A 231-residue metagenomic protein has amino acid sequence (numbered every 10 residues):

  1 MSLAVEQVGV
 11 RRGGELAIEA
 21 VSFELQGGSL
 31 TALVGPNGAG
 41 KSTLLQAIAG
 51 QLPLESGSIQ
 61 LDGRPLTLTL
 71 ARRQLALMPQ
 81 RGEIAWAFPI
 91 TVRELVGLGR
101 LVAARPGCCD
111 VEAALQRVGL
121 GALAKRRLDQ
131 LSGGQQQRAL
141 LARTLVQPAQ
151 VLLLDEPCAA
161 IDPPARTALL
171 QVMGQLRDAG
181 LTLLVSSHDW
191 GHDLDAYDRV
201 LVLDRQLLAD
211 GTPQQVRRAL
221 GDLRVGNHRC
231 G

Functional and structural regions predicted by a protein language model:
A49: Helix-to-loop junction immediately C-terminal to a conserved catalytic motif
G57-L70: Conserved ABC transporter NBD signature motif
C108-L123: Conserved ABC ATPase "signature" region
R127-L131, Q135: Conserved ABC ATPase signature
L152-D155: Catalytic Walker B motif of ABC-type/P-loop ATPase nucleotide-binding domains
S187-H188: H-loop/switch region of ABC-family ATPase nucleotide-binding domains
R199-T212: H-loop (His-switch) and adjacent beta-strand-loop-beta switch element of ABC-type ATPase nucleotide-binding domains
